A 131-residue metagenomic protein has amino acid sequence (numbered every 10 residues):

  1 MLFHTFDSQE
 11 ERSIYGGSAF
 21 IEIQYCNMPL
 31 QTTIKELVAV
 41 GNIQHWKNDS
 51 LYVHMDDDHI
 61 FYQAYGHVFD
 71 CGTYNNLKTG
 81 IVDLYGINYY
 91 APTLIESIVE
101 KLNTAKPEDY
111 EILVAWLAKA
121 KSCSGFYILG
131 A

Functional and structural regions predicted by a protein language model:
M1-C123, Y127, A131: Acidic (Asp/Glu-rich) sequence patches and key acidic residues that form negatively charged surfaces used
